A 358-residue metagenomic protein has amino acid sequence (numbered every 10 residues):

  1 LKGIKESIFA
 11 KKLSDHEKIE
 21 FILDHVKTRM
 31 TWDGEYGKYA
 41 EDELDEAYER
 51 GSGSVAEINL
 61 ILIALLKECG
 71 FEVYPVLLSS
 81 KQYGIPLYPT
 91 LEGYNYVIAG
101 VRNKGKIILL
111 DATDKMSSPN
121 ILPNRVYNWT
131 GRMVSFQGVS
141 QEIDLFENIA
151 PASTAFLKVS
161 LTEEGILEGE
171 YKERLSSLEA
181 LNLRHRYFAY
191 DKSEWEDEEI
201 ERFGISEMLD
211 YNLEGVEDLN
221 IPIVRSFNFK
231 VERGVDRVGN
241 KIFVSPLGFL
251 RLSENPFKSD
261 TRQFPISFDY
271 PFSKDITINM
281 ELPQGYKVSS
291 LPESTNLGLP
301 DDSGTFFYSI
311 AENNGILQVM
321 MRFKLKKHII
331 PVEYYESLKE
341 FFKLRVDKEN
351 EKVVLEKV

Functional and structural regions predicted by a protein language model:
L1-V358: A sensor for short, sequence-defined functional sites
